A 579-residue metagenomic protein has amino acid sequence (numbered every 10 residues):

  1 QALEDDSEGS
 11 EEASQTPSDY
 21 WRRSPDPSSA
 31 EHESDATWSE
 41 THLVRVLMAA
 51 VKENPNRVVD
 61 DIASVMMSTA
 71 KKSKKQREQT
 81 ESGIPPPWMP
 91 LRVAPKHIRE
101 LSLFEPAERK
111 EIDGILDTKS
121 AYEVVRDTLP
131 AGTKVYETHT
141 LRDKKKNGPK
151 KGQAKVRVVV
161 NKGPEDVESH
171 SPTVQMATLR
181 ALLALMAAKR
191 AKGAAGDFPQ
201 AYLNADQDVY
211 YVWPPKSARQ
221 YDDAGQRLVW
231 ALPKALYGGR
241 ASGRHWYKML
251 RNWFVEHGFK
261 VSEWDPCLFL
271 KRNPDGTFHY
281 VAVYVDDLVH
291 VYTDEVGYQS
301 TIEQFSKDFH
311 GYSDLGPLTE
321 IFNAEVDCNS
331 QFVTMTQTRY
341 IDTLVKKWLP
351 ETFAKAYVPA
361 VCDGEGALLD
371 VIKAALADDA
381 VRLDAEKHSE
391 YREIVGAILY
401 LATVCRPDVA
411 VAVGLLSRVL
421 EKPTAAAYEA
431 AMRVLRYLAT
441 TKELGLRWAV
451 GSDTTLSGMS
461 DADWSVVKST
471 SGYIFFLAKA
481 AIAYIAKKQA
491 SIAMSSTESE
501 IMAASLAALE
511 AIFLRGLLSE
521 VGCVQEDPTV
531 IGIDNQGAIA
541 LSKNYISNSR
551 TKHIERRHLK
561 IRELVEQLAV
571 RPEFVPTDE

Functional and structural regions predicted by a protein language model:
Q1: C-terminal, beta-rich DNA-binding module of retroviral/retroelements integrases
E4-E11, Q15-D19, S24-E579: Long, low-complexity, charge-biased intrinsically disordered regions
